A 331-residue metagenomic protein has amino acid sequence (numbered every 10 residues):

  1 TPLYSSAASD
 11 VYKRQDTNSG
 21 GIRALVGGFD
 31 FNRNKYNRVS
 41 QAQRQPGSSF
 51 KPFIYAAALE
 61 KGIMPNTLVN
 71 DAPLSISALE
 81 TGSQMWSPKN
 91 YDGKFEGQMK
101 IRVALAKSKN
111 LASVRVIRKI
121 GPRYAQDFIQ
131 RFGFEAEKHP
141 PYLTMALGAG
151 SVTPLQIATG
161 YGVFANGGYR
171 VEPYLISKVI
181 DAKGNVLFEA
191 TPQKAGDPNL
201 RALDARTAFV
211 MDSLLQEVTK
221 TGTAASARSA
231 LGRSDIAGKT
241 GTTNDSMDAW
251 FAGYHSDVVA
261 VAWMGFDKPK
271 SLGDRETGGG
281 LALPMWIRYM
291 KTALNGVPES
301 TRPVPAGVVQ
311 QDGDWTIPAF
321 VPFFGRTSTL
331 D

Functional and structural regions predicted by a protein language model:
T1-P2, L147: Short, well-ordered junction/capping motifs at the entry into regular secondary structure
S6-R44, S48-P52, K61, N66-T67 (+2 more regions): Periplasmic/cell-envelope proteins involved in peptidoglycan metabolism and beta-lactam response
S6-S9, K13-D16, L25, F31-V39 (+2 more regions): A penicillin-recognizing enzyme superfamily signal
D10, T67, A72, L143-M145 (+1 more regions): Extracytoplasmic/periplasmic beta-strand context in beta-sandwich domains, especially the cupredoxin/COX2 CuA-binding
N18, I63-A125, R170, I180-V210 (+1 more regions): Conserved catalytic neighborhood of penicillin-recognizing serine enzymes
G20, Q43-D71, A104, G160-F164 (+3 more regions): Active-site SXXK
S83-P88, G121-T159: Mid-domain, small-residue-enriched loop/turn segments at the edges of structured enzyme/sensor domains
